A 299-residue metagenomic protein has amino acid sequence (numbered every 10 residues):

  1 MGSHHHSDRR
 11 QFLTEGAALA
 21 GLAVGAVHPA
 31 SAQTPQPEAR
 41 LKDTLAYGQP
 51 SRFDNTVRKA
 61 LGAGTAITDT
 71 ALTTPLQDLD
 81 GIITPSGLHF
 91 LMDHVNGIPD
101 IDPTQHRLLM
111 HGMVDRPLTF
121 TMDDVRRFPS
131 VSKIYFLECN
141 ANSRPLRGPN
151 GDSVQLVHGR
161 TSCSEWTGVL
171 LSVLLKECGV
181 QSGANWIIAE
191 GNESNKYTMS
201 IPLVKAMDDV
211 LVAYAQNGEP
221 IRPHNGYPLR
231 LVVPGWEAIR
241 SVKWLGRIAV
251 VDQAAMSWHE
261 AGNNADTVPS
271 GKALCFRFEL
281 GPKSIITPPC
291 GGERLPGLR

Functional and structural regions predicted by a protein language model:
M1-Q11, A20, G25-V27, Q33: N-terminal secretory signal peptides
A18, V27, G81-T84: Intrinsic disorder/low-complexity segments in short proteins, especially the signal peptide and propeptide regions
T34-R299: Structured, non-membrane catalytic/scaffold regions adjacent to prosthetic-group chemistry
